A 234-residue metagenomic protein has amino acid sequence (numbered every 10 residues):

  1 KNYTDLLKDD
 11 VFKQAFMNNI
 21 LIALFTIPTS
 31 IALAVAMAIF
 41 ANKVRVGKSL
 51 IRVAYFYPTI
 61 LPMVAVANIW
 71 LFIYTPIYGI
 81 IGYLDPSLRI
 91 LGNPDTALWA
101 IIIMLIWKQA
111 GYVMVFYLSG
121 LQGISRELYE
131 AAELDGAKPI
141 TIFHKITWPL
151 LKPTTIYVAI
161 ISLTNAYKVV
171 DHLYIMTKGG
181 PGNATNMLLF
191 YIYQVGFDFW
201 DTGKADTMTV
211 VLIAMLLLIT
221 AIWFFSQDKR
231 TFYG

Functional and structural regions predicted by a protein language model:
K1-G234: A structural signal for multi-pass alpha-helical bundles of membrane permease subunits that mediate small-molecule
